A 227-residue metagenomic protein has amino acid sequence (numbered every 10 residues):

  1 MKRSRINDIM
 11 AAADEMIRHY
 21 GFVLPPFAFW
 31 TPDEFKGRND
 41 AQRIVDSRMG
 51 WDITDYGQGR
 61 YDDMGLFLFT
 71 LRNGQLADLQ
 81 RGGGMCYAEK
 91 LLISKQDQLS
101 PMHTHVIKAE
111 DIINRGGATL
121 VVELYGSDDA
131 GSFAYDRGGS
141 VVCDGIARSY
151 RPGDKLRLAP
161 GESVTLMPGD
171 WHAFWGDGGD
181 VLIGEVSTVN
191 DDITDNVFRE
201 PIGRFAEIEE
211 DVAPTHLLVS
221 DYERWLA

Functional and structural regions predicted by a protein language model:
M1-Y87, P214-D221: A short, N-terminal "cap"/entry segment at the start of jelly-roll beta-barrel domains of the cupin/DSBH fold
K2-R3, D129-S149, W175-A227: Double-stranded beta-helix
L71-L76, K90-E110, Y125-D129, R157-L158: Conserved short histidine dyad/triad with adjacent acidic residue
G82-G84, H103-T104, A147: Short loop/turn motifs at secondary-structure junctions and domain boundaries
Y87, I107-K108, R115-G117, A159 (+2 more regions): Short gly/pro-enriched beta-turn/loop segments at secondary-structure junctions
K95, G153-G178, I183-T188: Conserved metal-binding segment of the jelly-roll/cupin
K95-Q96, K108-E110, N114-F133, R137 (+1 more regions): Glycine- and acidic-residue-biased ligand/ion/polar-headgroup-sensing regions
